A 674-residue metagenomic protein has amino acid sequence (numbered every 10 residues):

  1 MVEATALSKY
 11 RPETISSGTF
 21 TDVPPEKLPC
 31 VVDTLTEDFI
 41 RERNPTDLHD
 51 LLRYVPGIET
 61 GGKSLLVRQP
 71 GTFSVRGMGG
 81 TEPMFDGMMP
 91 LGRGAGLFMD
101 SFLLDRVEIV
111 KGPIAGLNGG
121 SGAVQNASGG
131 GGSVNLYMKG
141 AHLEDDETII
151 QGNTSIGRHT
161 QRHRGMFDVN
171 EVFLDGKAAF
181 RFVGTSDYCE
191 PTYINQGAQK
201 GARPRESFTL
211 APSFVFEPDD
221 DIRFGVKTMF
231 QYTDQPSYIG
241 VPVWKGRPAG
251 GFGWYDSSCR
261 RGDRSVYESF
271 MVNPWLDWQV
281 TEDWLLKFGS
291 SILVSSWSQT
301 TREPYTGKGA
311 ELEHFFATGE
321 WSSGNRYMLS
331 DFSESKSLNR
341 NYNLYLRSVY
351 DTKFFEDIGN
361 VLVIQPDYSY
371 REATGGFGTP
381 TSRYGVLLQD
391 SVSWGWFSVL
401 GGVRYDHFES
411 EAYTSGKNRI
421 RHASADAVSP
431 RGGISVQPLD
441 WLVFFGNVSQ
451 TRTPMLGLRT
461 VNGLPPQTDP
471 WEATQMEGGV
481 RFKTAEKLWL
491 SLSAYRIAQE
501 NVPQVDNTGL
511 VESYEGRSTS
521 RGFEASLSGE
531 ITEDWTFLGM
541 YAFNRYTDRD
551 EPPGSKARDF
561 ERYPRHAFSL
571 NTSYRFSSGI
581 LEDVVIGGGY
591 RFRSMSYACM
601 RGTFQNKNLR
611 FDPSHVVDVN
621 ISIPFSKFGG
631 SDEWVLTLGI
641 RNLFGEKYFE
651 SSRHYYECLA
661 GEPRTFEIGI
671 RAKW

Functional and structural regions predicted by a protein language model:
K27, T34-L35, Y54, L65 (+2 more regions): Periplasmic plug
T72, Y232-R247, Y370-E372, E409 (+5 more regions): Surface-exposed extracellular loop regions of Gram-negative outer-membrane beta-barrel proteins, predominantly
S101-Q151: A beta-strand signature from Gram-negative outer-membrane beta-barrel systems, especially the internal plug domain
I149, I156-Y238, D263-T281, L285: Transmembrane beta-barrel wall of Gram-negative outer-membrane proteins
N170, S335, G359-L362, G446 (+2 more regions): Conserved C-terminal beta-signal and adjacent last beta-strands/turns of outer-membrane beta-barrel proteins
V215-D221, S337-N339, T352, E356-R371 (+2 more regions): Structural signature of Gram-negative outer-membrane beta-barrels, strongest in the C-terminal barrel of TonB-dependent
D277-Q279, D283-S291, S295-E303, V443-N447 (+2 more regions): Membrane-embedded beta-barrel scaffold of Gram-negative outer-membrane proteins
R496-A498, Y514-R601: Gram-negative outer-membrane beta-barrel transporters
